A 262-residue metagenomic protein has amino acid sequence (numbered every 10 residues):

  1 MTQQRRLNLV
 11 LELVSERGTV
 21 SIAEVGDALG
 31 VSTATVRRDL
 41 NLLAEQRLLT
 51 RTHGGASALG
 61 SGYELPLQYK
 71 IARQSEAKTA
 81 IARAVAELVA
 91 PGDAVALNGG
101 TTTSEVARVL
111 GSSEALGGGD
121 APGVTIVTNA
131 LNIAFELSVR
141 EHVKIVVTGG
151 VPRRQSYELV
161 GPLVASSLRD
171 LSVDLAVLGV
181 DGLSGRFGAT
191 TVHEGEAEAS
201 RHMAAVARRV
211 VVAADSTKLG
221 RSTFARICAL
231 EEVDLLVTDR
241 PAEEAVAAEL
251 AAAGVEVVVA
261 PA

Functional and structural regions predicted by a protein language model:
T2-A23, D27-T101, A107-I126, L131-I133 (+1 more regions): HTH-adjacent hinge/linker in prokaryotic transcriptional regulators
T2-G26, G30-A34, E45, A115 (+1 more regions): Conserved phosphate- and dinucleotide-binding cores of soluble alpha/beta proteins, encompassing both enzyme active
V106-A107, S222: Short, Lys/Arg- and Gly-enriched loop/turn segments at beta-strand edges
